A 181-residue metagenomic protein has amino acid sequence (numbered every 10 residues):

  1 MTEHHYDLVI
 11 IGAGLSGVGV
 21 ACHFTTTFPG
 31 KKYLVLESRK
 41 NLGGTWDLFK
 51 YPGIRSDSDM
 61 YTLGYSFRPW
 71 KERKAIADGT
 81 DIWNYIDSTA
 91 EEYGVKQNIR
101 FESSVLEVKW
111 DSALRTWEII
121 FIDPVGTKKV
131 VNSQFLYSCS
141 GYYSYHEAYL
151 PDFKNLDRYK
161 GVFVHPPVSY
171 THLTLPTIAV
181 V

Functional and structural regions predicted by a protein language model:
T2-D7: A short, charged/proline- and glycine-enriched loop that marks the coil->beta-strand transition at the N-terminal
L8-L34: N-terminal Rossmann-like FAD-binding beta1-loop-alpha1 element of flavoenzymes
A21-H23, D47-L48, A148-D152: Short amphipathic alpha-helical segments
V35-R39: Conserved acidic E/D residue at the C-terminus of a beta-strand in Rossmann-like folds
K40-G64: Conserved N-terminal glycine-rich FAD pyrophosphate-binding loop of Rossmann-like flavoproteins
G64-Y65, P69-R73, D78, I82 (+2 more regions): Glycine-rich dinucleotide-binding loop and its adjacent helix/turn
I76-Y142: Feature captures the FAD/FMN-dependent oxidoreductase FAD-binding
H172-V181: Single conserved hydrophobic/aromatic residue that forms the stacking wall/gate of nucleotide- or nucleobase-binding
